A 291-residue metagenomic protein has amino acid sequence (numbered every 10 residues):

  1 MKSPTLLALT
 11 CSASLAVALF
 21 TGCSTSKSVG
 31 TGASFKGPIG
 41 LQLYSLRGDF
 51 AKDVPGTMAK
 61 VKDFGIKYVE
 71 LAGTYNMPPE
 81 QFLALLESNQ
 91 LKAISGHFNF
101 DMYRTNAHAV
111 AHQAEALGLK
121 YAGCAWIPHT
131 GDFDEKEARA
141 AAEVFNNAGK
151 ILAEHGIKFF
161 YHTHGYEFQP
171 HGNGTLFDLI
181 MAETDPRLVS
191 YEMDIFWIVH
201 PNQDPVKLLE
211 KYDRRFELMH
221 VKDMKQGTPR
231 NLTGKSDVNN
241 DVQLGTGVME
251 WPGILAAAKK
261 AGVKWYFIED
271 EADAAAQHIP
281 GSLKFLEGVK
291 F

Functional and structural regions predicted by a protein language model:
M1-C11: Bacterial N-terminal signal peptides that target proteins for export
K2, S24-Y121, R214, K284 (+1 more regions): N-terminal pre-domain/capping segments
L19-G22: C-terminal motif of bacterial Sec signal peptides marking the signal peptidase cleavage site
G37-Q42, V69-L71, A93-F98, A122-C124 (+4 more regions): Hydrophobic faces of well-ordered beta-strands that scaffold small-molecule active sites in alpha/beta enzyme cores
Y44-L46, A72-T74, F98-D101, I127-H129 (+4 more regions): Active-site beta-loop-alpha junctions enriched in small/polar residues
Y68, Y75, F100-Y191, A276: Active-site acidic/histidine proton-transfer and metal-coordination neighborhood in alpha/beta enzyme cores
E154-V248: Acidic/histidine-rich catalytic cores of soluble enzymes
A257, A272-F291: Aromatic-rich peripheral "rim/lid" segments of glycoside hydrolase catalytic domains that contact and position glycan
